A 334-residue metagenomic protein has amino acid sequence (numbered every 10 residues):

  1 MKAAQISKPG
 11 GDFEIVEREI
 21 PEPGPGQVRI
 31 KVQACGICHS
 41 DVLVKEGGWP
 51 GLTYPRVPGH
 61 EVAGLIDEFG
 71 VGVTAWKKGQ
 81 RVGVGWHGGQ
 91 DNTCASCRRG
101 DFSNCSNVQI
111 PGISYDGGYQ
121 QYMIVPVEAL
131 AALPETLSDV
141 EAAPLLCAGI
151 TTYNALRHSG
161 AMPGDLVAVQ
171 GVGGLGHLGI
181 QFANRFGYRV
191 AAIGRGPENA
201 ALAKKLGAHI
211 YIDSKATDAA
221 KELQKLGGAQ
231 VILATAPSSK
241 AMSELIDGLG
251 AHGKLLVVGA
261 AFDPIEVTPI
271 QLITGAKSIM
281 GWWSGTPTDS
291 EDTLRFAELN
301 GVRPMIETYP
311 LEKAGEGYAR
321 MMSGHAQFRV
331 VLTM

Functional and structural regions predicted by a protein language model:
P21-C35, G48-A95, P134-T136: Glycine-rich beta-strand-centered segment in the early N-terminal region that forms part of a ligand/cofactor-binding
V82, E135-E222: Mid-domain Rossmann-like dinucleotide-binding core that forms the NAD(H)/NADP(H) cofactor-binding site
G89-Q170, K205: NAD(P)H dinucleotide-binding glycine-rich loop of Rossmann-like/cofactor-binding domains, especially the beta1-alpha1
S159, P163, Y188-A191, P197-S278: Glycine-rich cofactor phosphate-binding loops and adjacent beta1-alpha1 units of small-molecule cofactor enzyme domains
S243, P287-M334: C-terminal hydrophobic helical "lid"/dimerization subdomain of Rossmann-like NAD(P)H-dependent oxidoreductases
K254, E266-E307: Rossmann-fold dehydrogenase core element
